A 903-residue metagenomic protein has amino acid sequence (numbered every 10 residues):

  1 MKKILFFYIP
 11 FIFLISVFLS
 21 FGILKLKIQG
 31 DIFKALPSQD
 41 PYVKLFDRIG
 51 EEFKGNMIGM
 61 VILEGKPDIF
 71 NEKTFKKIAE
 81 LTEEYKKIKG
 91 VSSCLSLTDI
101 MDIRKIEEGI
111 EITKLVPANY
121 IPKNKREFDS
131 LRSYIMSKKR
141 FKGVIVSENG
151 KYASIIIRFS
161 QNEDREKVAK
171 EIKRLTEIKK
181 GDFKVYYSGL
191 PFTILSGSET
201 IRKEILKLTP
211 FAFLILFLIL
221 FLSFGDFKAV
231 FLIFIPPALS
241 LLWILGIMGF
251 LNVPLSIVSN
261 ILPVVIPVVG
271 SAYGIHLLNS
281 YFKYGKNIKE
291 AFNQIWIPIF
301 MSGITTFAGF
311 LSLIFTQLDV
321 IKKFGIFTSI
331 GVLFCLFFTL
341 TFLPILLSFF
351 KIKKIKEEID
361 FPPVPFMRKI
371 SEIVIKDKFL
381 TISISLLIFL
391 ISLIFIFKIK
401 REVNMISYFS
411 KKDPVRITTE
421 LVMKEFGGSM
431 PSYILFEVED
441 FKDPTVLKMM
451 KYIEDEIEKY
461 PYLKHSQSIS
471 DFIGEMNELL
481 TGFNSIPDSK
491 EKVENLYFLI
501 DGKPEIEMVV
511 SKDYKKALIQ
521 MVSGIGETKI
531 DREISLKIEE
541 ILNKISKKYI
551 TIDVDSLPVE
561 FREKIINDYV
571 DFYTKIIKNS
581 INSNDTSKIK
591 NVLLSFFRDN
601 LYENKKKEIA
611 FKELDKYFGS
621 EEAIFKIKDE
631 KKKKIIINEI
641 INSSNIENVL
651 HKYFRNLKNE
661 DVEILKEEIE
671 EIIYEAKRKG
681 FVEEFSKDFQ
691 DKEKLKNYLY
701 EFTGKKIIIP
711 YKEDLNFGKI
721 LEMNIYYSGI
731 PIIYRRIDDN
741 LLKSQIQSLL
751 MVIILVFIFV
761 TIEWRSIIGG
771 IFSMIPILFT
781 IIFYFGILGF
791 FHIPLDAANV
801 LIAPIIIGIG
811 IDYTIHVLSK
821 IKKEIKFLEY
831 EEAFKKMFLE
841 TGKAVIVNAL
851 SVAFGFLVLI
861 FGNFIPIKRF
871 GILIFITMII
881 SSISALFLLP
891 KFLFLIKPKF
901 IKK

Functional and structural regions predicted by a protein language model:
M1-G30, K34-A35, P41, R48 (+4 more regions): Membrane-embedded transmembrane helical bundles of large multi-pass transporters/channels
I23-I69, F75, P122-I145, R158 (+7 more regions): Solvent-exposed, non-transmembrane loop/terminal regulatory segments of multi-pass membrane proteins
Q39, K44, K87-R158, D164-K167 (+10 more regions): Extracytoplasmic
I58, K89-M101, R132, K142-V144 (+6 more regions): Short beta-strand elements
I58-I62, L95, I145, S154-R158 (+5 more regions): Soluble periplasmic/extracytoplasmic beta-strand elements of cell-envelope proteins
K76-Y85, K167-T176, M449-I457, E533-L542: Short amphipathic alpha-helices in soluble, non-transmembrane regions that often serve as interface/regulatory elements
F436-T481: Soluble catalytic regions of membrane-associated enzymes that act on cell-envelope and secretory-pathway components
